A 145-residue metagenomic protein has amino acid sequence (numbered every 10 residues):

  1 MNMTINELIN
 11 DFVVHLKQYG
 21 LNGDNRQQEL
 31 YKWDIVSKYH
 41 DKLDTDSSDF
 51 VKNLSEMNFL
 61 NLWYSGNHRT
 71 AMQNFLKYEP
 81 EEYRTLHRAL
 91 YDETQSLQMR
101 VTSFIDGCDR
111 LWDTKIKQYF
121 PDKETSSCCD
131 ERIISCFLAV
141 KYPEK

Functional and structural regions predicted by a protein language model:
M1-S127, Y142-K145: An N-terminal alpha-helical hairpin/helix-loop-helix interaction module that forms a charged, gly/pro-flexible surface
I133-V140: Short hydrophobic alpha-helical segments that form membrane-spanning helices or hydrophobic packing faces of helical
